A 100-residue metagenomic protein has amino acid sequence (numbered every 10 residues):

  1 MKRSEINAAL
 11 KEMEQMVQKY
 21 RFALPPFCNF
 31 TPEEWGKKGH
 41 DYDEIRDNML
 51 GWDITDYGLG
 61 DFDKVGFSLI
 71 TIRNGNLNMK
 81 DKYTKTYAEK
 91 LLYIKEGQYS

Functional and structural regions predicted by a protein language model:
M1-T86: A short, N-terminal "cap"/entry segment at the start of jelly-roll beta-barrel domains of the cupin/DSBH fold
T86-Y87, L91-G97: Short, conserved beta-strand element in jelly-roll/cupin
